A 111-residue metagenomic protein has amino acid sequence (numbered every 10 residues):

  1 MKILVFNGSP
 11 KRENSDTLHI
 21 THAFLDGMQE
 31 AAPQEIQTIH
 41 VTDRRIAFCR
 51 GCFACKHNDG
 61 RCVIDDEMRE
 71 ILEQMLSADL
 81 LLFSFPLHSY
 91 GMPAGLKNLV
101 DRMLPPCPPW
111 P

Functional and structural regions predicted by a protein language model:
M1-A32: N-terminal beta1-alpha1 ligand-phosphate binding loop
K11, R44, Y90: Surface-exposed, flexible loop/turn segments at secondary-structure boundaries
S15, A47, G91: Residues that form or flank phosphate/diphosphate-binding pockets in enzymes that use nucleotide phosphates
L18-T21, G51-A54, L96-L99: Short, glycine/charged-enriched secondary-structure capping and boundary segments
A31, N58, S77-A78: Structured helix-beta-strand junction loops
T38-G60: N-terminal beta-loop-helix "entrance" segment that forms/cooperates in small-molecule cofactor or anionic ligand
V63-P111: Helix-loop-strand module that forms the ligand-binding subsite of alpha/beta enzymes
